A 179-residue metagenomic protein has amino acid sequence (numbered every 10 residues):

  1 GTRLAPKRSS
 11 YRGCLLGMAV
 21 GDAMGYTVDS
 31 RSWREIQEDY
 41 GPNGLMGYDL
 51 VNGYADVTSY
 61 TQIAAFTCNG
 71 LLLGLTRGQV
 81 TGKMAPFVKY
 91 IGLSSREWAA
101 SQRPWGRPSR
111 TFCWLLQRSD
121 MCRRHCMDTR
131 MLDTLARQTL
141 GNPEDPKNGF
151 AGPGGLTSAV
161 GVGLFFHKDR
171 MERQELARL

Functional and structural regions predicted by a protein language model:
G1-L179: Structured, active/binding-site neighborhoods that engage oxygen-rich ligands
